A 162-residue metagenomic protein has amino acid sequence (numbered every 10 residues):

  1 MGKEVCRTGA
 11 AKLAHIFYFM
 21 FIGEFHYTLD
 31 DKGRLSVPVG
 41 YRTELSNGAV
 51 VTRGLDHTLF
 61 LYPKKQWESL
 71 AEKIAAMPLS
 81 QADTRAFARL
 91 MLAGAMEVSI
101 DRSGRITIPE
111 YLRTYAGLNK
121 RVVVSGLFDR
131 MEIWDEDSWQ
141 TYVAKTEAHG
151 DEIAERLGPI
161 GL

Functional and structural regions predicted by a protein language model:
M1-Y27, D31, Y41-V98, R102 (+1 more regions): Flexible "stalk/tail and boundary" regions
